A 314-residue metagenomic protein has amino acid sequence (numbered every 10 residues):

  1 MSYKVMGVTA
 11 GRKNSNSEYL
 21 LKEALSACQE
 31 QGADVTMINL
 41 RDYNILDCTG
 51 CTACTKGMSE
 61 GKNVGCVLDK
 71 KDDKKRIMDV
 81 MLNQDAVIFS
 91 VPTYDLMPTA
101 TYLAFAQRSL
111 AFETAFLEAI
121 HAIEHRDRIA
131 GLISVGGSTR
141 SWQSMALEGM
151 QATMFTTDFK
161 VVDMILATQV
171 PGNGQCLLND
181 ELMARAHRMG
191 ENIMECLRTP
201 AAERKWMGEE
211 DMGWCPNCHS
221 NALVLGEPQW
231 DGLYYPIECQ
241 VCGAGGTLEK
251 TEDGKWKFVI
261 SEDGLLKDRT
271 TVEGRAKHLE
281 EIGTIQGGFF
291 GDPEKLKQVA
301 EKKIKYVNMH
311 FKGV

Functional and structural regions predicted by a protein language model:
M1-S90, L96-A106, L110-A111, A184 (+3 more regions): N-terminal beta1-alpha1-beta2 submodule of the flavodoxin-like/Rossmannoid cofactor-binding fold
M37-N39, L68, L132, D163-L166: Structural signal for conserved beta-strand scaffold positions within catalytic alpha/beta enzyme cores
V91-T93, V135-G136: Short strand-turn motif at the edge of the Rossmann-like AdoMet-binding core
A100-T101, F116-I165: Short, glycine-/small-residue-rich phosphate/pyrophosphate-handling segment
Q143-S144, G174-D180: Short, solvent-exposed loop/turn segments at secondary-structure boundaries
Q169-G172: Active-site rim beta-loop-alpha module in soluble metabolic enzymes
